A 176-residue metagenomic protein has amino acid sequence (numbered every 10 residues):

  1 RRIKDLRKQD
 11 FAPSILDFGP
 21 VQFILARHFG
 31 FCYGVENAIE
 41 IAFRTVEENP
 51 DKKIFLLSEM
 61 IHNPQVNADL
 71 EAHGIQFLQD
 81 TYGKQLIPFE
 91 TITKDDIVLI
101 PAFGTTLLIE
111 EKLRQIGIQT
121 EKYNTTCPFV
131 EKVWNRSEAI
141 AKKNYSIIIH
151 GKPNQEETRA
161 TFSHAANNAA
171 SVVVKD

Functional and structural regions predicted by a protein language model:
R1-D176: The feature marks the mature, well-folded catalytic cores of soluble enzymes
